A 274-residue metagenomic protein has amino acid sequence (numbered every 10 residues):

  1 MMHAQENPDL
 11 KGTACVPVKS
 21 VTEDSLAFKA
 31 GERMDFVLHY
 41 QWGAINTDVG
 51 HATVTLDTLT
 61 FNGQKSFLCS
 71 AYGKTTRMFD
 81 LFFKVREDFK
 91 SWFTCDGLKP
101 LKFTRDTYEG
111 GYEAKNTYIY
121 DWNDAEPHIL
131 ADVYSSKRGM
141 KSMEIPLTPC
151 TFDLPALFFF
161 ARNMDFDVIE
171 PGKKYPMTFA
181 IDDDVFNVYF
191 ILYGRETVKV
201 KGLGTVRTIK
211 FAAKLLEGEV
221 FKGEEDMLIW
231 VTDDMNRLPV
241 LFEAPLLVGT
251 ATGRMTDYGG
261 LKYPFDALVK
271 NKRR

Functional and structural regions predicted by a protein language model:
M2-A4: Sec/Tat signal peptide C-region and signal peptidase I cleavage site
E6-D124, D165-R274: Acidic, serine/threonine-rich low-complexity disordered tracts
W122-I181: Active-site/ligand-binding surface loops and adjacent short beta/alpha elements that line catalytic pockets across
